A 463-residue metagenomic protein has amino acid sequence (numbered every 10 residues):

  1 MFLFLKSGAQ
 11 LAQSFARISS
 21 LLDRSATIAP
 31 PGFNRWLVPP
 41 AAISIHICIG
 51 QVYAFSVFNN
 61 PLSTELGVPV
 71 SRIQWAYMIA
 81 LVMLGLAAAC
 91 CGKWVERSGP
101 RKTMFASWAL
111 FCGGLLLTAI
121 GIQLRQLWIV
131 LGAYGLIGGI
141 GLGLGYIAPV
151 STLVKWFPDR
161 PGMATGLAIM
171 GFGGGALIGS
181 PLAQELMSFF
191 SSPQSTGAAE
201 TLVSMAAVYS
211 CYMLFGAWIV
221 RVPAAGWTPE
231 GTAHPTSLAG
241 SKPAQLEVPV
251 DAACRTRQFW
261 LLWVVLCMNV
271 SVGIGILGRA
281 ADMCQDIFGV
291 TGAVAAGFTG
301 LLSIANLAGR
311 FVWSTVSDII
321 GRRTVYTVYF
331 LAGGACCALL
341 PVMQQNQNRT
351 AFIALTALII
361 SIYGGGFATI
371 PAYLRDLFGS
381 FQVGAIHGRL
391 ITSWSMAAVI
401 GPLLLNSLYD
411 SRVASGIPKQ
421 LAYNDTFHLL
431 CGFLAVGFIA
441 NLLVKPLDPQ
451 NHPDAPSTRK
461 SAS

Functional and structural regions predicted by a protein language model:
F55-N60, S180, D251-W313, A398-L405: Extracytoplasmic gate region of multi-pass secondary transporters
L62, G143-F157, A164-T165, G365-F378: Intracellular juxtamembrane helix-capping segments at the cytosolic ends of symmetry-related transmembrane helices
A87-P100, R310-G321, Y409: Helix-to-loop junctions at the C-terminal end of transmembrane segments in multipass secondary transporters
A109-Q123, A332-Q345: C-terminal ends and interior cores of transmembrane alpha-helices in multi-pass membrane transporters/permeases
L127-L144, T350-G365: Hydrophobic core of transmembrane alpha-helices in multi-pass small-molecule transporters, especially MFS/SLC-type
R160-P181, G388-P402: Glycine-rich segments within core transmembrane alpha-helices of 12-TM secondary carriers
A199-W218, D425-L443: Symmetry-related core transmembrane helices of the 12-TM Major Facilitator Superfamily/SLC fold
L262, N269-G275, I287, V294 (+2 more regions): C-terminal transmembrane helical hairpin of 12-TM major facilitator-type secondary transporters
